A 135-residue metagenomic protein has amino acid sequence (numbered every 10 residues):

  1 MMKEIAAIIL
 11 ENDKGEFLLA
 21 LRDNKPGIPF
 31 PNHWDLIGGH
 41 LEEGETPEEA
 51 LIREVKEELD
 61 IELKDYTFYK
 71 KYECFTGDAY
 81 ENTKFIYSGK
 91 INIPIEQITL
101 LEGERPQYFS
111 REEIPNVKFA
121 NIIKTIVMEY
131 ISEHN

Functional and structural regions predicted by a protein language model:
M1-L18: Conserved N-terminal beta-strand and adjoining loop/helix that marks the start of the Nudix/MutT-like hydrolase domain
K3, P31-L36, Y80-K84: Short connector loops at helix/strand junctions that flank enzyme active sites, especially segments positioning acidic
A7, H33, R105: Conserved beta-strand and immediately adjacent loop positions that scaffold enzyme active sites
N12, Y72-E96, Q107: Active-site-adjacent beta-strand/loop module that shapes the phosphate/pyrophosphate-binding cleft
E16-R53, E57: Conserved Nudix-box catalytic region and its N-terminal flanking loop in Nudix hydrolases and closely related
F17, P26-G27, F75-G77, P115: Flexible, glycine-rich phosphate/dinucleotide-binding loops and adjacent beta-alpha linkers at cofactor/substrate
E62-K70: A short coil-to-beta-strand element that immediately follows conserved catalytic motifs
I86-S88, Q97-M128: NUDIX/MutT-family hydrolases
